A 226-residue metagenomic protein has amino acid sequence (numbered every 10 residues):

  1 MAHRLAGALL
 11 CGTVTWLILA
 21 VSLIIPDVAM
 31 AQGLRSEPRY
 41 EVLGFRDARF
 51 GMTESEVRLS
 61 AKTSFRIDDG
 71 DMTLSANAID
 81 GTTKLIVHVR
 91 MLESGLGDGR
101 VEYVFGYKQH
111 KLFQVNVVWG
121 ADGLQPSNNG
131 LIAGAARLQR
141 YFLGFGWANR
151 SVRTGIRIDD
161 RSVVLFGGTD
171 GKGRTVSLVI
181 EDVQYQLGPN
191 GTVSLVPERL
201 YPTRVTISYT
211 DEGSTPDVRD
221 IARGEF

Functional and structural regions predicted by a protein language model:
M1-L9: N-terminal secretory signal peptides that target proteins for export/translocation
C11-P26: Bacterial N-terminal signal peptides
S22, S94-L96, G106-K108, R157 (+1 more regions): Sterically constrained small-residue positions within well-ordered secondary structures of folded domains
V28-M30: Ser/Thr/Pro/Gly-rich low-complexity linker/stalk segments immediately outside membranes or between
Q32-S75, I79, Q114-F226: Non-cytosolic coordination micro-motifs
S75-A121: Mid-chain, structured segments of secreted extracytoplasmic proteins
